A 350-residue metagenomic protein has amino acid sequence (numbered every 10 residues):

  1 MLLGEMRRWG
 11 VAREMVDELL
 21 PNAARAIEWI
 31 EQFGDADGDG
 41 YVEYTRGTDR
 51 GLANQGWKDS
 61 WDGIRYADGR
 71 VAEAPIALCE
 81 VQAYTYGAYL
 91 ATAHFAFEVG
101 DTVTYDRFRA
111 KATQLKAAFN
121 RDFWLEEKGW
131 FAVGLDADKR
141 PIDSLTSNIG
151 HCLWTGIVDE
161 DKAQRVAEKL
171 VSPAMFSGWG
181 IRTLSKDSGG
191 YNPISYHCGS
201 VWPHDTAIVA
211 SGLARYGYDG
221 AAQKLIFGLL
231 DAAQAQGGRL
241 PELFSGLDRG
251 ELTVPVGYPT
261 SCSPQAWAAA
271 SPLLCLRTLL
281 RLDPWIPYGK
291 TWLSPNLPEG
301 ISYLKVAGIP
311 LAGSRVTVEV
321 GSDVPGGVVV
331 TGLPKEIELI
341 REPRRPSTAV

Functional and structural regions predicted by a protein language model:
M1-I64, C79-Q82, Y86, I142 (+5 more regions): Aromatic-rich carbohydrate-recognition surfaces in CAZymes
R8-V11, D35, H94-D101, W124 (+1 more regions): Short, flexible helix-adjacent loops and helix caps
A12-E31, Y84, A88, T92 (+4 more regions): Extended, well-ordered alpha-helical scaffold segments
A36-A77, Q114-V201, Q234-G257, L273 (+3 more regions): Extended glycan-interaction surfaces of carbohydrate-active proteins
Y89-L90, I149, T206-A207: Residue-level signal for cytosolic alpha-helical hairpin/rod architecture
F95, G212-D219, A232-Q236, T278 (+1 more regions): Short hydrophobic alpha-helical module
F95-A110, Q114-D122, E126, A214-K224 (+2 more regions): Beta-rich accessory regions
S261-K305: Catalytic cores of secreted or luminal carbohydrate-active enzymes
